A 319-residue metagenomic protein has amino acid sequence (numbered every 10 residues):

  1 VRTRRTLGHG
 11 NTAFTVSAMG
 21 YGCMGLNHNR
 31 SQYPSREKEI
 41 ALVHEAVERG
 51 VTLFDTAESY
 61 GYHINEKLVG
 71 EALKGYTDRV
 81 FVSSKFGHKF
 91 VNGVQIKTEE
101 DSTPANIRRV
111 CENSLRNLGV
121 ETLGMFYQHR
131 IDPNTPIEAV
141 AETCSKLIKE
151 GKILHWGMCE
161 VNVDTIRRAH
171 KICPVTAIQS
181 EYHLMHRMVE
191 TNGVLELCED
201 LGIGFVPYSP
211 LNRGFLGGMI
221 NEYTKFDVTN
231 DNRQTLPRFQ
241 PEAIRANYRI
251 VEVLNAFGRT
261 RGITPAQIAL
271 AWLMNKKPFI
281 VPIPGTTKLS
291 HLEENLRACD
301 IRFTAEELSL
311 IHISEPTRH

Functional and structural regions predicted by a protein language model:
V1-S84, E121: N-terminal binding-site loop/beta-alpha segment at the start of enzyme catalytic domains that lines or forms
Y21-C23, T56, M125-Q128, M158 (+2 more regions): Conserved beta-strand positions
G25-R36, G93-A105: Active-site mouth loops of central-metabolism enzymes
Y33-A46, T103-N117, N162-I166: Short, acidic/polar
L115-P133: Active-site groove signature of glycoside hydrolases
P133-L310: Beta/alpha (TIM)-barrel catalytic core signal, keyed to glycine-rich beta->alpha loops juxtaposed to Asp/Glu that bind
H312-H319: Conserved small/polar residues in nucleotide/adenosyl-binding loops
